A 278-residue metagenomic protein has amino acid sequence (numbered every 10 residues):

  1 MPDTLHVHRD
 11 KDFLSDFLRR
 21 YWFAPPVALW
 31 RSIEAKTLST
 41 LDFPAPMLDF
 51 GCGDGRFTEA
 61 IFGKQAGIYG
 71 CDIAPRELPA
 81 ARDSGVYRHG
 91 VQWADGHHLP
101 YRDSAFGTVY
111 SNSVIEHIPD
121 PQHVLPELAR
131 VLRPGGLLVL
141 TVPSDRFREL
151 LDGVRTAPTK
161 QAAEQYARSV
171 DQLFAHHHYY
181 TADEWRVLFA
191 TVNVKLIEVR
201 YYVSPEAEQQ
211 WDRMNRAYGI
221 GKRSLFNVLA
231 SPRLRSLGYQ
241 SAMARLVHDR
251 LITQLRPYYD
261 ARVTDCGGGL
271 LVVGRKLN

Functional and structural regions predicted by a protein language model:
M1-H98, Y110, L125, T253 (+1 more regions): Conserved N-terminal segment of class I S-adenosyl-L-methionine
Y110-P119: A short SAM/SAH-binding and catalytic strip from SAM-dependent methyltransferases
Q122-L137: A short glycine-rich, Lys/Arg-flanked "PGG" loop and its adjoining helix->strand segment in the class I
V139-E164: Conserved class I S-adenosyl-L-methionine
T156, E198-N278: A C-terminal cap/extension of S-adenosyl-L-methionine-dependent methyltransferases that defines the acceptor-substrate
R168-E184: Acceptor-substrate binding/catalytic loop of class I
D183-R200: A SAM-dependent methyltransferase catalytic signature shared across enzymes that methylate proteins
